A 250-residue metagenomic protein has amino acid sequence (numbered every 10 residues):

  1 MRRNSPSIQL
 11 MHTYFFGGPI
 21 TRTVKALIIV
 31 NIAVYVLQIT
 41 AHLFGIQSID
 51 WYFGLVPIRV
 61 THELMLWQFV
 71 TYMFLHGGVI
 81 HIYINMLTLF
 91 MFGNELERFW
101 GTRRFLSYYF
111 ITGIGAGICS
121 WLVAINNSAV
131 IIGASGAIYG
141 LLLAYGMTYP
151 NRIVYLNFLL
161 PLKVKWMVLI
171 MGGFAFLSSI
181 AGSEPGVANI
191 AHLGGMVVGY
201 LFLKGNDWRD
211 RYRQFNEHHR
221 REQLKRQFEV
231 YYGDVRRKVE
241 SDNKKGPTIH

Functional and structural regions predicted by a protein language model:
M1-I20, A175-H250: C-terminal transmembrane module of polytopic alpha-helical membrane proteins
Y14-I132, L177-L203: N-terminal TM1-TM2 helical hairpin plus the immediately adjacent luminal interfacial "cap"
V79-G93, W166-F176, K225-D234, K238: Alpha-helical membrane-embedding segments and immediately adjacent membrane-interface amphipathic helices
R98, T148-P161, W208-R213: Alpha-helical transmembrane bundle and helix-membrane interface signal in multi-pass integral membrane proteins
R103-I111, I132-A137, F158-V168: Cytoplasmic-side transmembrane-helix entry/capping segments in multi-pass membrane proteins
G113-G117, G140, A144, P161: Small-residue faces within membrane-embedded alpha-helices
A129-P150, V164, A191: Membrane-interface micro-motifs in multi-pass membrane enzymes
L142-L143, Y155-L156, M171: Generic transmembrane alpha-helix signature in multi-pass membrane proteins, especially transporters/channels
